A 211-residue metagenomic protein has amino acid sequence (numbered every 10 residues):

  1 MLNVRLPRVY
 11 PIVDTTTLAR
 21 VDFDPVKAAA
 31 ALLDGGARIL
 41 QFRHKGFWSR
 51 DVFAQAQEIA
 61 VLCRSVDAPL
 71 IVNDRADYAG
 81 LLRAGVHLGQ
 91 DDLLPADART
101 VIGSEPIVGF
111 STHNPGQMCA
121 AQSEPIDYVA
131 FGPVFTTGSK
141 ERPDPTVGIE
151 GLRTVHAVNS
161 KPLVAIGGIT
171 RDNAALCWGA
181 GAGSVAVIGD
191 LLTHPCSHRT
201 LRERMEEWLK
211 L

Functional and structural regions predicted by a protein language model:
M1-H87, D92-L93, V101-Y128, T154-L163 (+2 more regions): Conserved N-terminal beta1-alpha1 strand-loop-helix module at the mouth
D77, E150, A186: Active-site phosphate/pyrophosphate-handling residues
L88-A96, P133-V158: Flexible, gly/pro- and Lys/Arg-enriched active-site loops
A182-S184: Internal alpha/beta core interface subdomains
